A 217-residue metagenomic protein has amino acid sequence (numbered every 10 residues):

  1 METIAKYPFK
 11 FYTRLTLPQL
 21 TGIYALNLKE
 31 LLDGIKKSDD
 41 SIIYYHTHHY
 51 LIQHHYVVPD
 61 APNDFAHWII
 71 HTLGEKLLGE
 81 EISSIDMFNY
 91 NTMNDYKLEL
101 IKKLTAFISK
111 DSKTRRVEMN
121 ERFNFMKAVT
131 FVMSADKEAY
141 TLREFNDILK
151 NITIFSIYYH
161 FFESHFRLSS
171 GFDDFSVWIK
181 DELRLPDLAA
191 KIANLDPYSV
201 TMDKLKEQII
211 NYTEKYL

Functional and structural regions predicted by a protein language model:
M1-L217: Terminal, compositionally biased segments used for targeting/anchoring and flexible tails
